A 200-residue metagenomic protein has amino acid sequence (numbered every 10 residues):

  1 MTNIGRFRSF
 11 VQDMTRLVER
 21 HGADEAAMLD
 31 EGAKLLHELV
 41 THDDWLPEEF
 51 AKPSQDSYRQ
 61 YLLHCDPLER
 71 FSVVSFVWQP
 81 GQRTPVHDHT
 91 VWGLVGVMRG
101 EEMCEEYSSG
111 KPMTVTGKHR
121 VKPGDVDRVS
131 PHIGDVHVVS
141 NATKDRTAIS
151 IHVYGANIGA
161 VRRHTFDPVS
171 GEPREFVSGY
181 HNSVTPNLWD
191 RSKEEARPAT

Functional and structural regions predicted by a protein language model:
M1-H42: N-terminal leader/capping segments at the start of a protein or of a new domain
K52-P80, V126: A short glycine-rich, His/Asp/Glu-containing loop-to-beta-strand
V74-D88, H132-G134: Conserved short histidine dyad/triad with adjacent acidic residue
P80, H89-E105: Glycine- and acidic-residue-biased ligand/ion/polar-headgroup-sensing regions
L94-G96, D145-A160: A short hydrophobic beta-strand segment most commonly corresponding to one strand of the jelly-roll/cupin
S109-V136, G179: Short acidic-glycine-tyrosine-enriched beta hairpin
H132-I151: Ligand-binding loop in jelly-roll beta-barrel domains
V169-T200: Long hydrophobic alpha-helical segments typical of transmembrane helices together with their membrane-interfacial
